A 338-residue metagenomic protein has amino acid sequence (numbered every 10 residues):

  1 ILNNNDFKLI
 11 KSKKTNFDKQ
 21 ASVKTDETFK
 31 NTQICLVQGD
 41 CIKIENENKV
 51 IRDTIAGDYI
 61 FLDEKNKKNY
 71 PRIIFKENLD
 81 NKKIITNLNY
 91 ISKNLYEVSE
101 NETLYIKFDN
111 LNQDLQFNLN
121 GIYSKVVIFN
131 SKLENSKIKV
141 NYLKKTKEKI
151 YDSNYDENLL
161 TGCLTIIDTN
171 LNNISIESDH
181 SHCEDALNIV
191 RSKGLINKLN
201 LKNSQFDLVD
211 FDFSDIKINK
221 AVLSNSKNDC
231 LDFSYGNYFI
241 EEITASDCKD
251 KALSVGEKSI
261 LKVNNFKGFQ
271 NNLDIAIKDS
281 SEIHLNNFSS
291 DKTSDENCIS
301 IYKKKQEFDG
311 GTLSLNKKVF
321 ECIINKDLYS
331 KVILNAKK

Functional and structural regions predicted by a protein language model:
N3-N5, L9-K338: Extracellular beta-rich repeat passengers
